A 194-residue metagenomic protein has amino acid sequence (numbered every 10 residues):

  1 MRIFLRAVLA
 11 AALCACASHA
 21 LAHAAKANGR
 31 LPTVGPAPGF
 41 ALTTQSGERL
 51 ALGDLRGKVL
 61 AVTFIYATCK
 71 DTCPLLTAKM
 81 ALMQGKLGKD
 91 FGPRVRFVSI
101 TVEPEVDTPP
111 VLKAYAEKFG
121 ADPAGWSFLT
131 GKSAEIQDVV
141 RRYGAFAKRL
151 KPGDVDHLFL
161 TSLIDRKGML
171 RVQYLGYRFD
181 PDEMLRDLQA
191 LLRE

Functional and structural regions predicted by a protein language model:
M1-R6: Positively charged n-region of N-terminal signal peptides that target proteins for export
A7-S18: Bacterial N-terminal signal peptides
S18-P38: N-proximal helix/coil linker or "cap" segments that precede and/or mark the start of modular domains
A37-P38, L60, L158-L160: Short loop/turn microsegments at loop-to-beta-strand junctions
F40-L60: A short beta-strand-turn-helix
G53-L76, M80: Short active-site neighborhood of thiol/selenol oxidoreductases, capturing the structured segment around
T77-V139: Structural microenvironment flanking redox-active thiols in thiol-disulfide oxidoreductases
L150-E194: Thiol-/selenol-based redox modules, centered on thioredoxin-like and closely related oxidoreductase domains
